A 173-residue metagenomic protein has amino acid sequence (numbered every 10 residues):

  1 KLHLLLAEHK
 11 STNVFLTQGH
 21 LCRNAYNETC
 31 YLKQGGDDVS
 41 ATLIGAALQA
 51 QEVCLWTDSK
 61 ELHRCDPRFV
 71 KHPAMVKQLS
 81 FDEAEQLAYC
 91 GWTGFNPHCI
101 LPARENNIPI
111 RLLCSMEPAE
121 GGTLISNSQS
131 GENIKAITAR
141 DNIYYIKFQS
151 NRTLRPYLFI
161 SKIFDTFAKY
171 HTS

Functional and structural regions predicted by a protein language model:
K1-S173: C-terminal catalytic "cap/lid" subdomain
